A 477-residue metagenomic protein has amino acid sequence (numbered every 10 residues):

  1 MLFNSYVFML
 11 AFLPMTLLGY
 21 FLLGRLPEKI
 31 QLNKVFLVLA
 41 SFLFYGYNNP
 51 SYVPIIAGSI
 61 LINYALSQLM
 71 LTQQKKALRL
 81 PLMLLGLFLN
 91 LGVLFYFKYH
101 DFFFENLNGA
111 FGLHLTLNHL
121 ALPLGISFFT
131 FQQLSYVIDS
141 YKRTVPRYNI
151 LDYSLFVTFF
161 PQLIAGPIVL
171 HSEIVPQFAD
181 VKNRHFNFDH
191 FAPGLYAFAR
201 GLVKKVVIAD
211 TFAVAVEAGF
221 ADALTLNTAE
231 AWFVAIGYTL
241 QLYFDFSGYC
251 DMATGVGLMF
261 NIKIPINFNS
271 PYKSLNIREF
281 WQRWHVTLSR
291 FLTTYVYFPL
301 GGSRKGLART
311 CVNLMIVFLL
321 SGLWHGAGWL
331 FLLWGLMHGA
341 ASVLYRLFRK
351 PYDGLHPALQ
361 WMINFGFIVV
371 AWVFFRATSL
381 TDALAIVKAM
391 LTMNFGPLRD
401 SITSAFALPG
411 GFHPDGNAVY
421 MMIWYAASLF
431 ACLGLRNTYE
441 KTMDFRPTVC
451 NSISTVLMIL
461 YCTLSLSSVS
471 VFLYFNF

Functional and structural regions predicted by a protein language model:
M1-A427, A431-C432, R436-N476: Membrane-embedded transmembrane alpha-helical bundles that form the catalytic cores of multi-pass lipid-modifying
